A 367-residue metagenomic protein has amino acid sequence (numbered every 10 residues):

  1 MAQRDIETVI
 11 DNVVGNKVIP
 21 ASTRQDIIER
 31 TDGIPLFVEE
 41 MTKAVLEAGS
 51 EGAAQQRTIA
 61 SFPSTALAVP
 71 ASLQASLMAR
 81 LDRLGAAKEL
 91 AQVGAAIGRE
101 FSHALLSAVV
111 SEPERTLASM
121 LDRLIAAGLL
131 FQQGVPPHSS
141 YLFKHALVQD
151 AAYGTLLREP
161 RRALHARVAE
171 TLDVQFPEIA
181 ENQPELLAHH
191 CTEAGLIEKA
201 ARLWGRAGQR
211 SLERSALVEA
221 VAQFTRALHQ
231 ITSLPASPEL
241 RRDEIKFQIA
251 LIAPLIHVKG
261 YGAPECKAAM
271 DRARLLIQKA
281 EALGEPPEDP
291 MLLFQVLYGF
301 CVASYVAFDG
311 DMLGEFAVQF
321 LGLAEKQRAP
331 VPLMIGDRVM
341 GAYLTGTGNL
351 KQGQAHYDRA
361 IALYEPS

Functional and structural regions predicted by a protein language model:
R4-A222, R226-L234, L276: Short secondary-structure boundary elements
P113-E114, F131-Q132, A151-L363: Inter-helical turn/loop elements of alpha-helical hairpins
S367: Phosphate/pyrophosphate-binding betaalpha-module
